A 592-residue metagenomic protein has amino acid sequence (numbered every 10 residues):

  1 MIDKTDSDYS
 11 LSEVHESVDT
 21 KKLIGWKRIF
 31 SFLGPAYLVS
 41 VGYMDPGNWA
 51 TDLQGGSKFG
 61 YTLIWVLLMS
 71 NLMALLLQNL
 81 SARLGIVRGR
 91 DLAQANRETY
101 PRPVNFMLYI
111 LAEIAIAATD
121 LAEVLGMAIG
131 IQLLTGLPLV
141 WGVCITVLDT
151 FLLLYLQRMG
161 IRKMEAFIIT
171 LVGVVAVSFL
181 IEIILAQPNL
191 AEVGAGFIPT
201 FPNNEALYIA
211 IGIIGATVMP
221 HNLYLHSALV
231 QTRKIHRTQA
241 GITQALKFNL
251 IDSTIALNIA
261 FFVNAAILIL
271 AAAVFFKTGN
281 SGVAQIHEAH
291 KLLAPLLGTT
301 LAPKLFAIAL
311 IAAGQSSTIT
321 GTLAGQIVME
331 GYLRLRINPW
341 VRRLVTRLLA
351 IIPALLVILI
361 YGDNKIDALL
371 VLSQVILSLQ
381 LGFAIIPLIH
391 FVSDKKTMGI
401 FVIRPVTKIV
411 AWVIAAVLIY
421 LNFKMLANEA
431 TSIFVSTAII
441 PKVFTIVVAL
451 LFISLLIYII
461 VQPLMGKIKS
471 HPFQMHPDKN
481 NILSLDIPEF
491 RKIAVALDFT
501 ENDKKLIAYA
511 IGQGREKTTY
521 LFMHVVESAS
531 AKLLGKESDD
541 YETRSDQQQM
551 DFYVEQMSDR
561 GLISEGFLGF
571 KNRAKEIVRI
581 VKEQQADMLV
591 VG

Functional and structural regions predicted by a protein language model:
V39, V66-T99, I110-I114, A118: Juxtamembrane transmembrane-helix boundary signature
A74-V87, V230-K234, T238-A240, N258-E288: Extracellular/periplasmic helix-exit of transmembrane alpha-helices
R102-N105, V140-V143, I255, P303 (+3 more regions): Loop-to-transmembrane helix boundary motifs in multi-pass membrane proteins
Y109-E113, L134-L156, G173-S178, W340-L356 (+2 more regions): Transmembrane alpha-helical segments of multi-pass small-molecule transport proteins
T150, V172-I198, L207-A228, P387-K395 (+2 more regions): Hydrophobic alpha-helical segments and their helix-loop junctions in multi-pass secondary transporters
F167, W340-V345, V371-L426, A430: C-terminal membrane-solvent junction of multi-pass transporters and transport-like membrane proteins
H476-N480, S558-L589: Structural beta-alpha unit
L485-D540, E565: Small/aliphatic-rich secondary-structure junction motif
